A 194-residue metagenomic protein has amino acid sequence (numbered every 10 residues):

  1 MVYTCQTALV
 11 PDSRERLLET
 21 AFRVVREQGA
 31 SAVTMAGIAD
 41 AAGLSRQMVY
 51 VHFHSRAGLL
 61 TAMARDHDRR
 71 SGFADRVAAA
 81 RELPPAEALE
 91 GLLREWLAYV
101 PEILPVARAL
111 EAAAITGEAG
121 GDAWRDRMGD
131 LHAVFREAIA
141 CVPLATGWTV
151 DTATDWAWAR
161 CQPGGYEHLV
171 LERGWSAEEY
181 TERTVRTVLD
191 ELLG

Functional and structural regions predicted by a protein language model:
M1-D12: N-terminal intrinsically disordered/low-complexity leader segments
R16, T20, V24-G58, A62: Helix-turn-helix
F53, A112-G117, P163: Short helix-capping/turn signature of helix-turn-helix
A62, D75-E102, T154: Hydrophobic alpha-helical connector segments
A64-G72: Short, basic, alpha-helical segments at the C-terminal edge of helix-turn-helix-like DNA-binding modules
R94-A109, E118-L144, D151-D155, R186-D190: Amphipathic alpha-helical packing segments from all-alpha helical-bundle domains
A107-A114, E172: Secondary-structure edge/capping motif, primarily at the C-terminal ends of alpha-helices and the immediately following
V142-T187: Hydrophobic/aromatic-rich alpha-helical bundle segments in the mid-to-C-terminal region
